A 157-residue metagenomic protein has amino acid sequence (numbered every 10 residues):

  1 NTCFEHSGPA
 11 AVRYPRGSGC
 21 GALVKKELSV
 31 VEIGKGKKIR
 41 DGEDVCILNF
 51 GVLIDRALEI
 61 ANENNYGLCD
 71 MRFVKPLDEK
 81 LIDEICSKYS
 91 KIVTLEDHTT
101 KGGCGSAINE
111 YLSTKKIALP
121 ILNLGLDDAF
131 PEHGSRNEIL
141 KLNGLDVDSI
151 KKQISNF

Functional and structural regions predicted by a protein language model:
F4-F157: Thiamine diphosphate
